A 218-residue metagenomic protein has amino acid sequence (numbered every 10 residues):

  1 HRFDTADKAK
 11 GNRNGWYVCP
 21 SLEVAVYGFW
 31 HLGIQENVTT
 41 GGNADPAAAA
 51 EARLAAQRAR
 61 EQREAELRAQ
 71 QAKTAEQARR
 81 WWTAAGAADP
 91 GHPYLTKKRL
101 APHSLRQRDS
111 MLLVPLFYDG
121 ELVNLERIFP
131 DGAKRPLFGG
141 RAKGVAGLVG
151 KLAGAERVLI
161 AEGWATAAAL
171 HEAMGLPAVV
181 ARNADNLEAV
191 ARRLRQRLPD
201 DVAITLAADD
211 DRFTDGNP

Functional and structural regions predicted by a protein language model:
H1-P93, D211-F213: Non-catalytic accessory segments of DNA primases and related replication-initiation nucleases
W30-L32, F117, I128, D209: Structured loops at beta-to-helix junctions and adjacent beta-edge loops in soluble globular domains
Q57, E61-V149: Conserved phosphate/metal-binding and DNA-contacting active-site motifs used in DNA phosphodiester-bond processing
K73, M111-D200: Phosphate-handling DNA/RNA-contact segment within nucleic-acid enzymes
R108, A181, A207-D209: Conserved beta-strand termini and adjacent loop/short-helix elements that scaffold enzyme active sites in alpha/beta
A189-R193, F213-P218: Active-site-proximal loop/helix of nucleotide/amide-processing enzymes and allied scaffolds
D201-T214: Acidic beta-strand-to-loop metal/phosphate-binding motif
